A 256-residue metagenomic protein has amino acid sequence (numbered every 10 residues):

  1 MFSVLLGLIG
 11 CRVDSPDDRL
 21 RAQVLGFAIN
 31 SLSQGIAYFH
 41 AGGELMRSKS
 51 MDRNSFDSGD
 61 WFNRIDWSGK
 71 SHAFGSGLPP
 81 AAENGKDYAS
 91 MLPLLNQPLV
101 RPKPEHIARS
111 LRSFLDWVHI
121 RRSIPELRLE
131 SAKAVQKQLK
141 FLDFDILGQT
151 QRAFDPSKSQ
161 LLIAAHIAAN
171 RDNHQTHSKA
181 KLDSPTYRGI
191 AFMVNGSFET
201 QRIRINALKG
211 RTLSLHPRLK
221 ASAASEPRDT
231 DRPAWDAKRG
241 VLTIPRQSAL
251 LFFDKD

Functional and structural regions predicted by a protein language model:
M1-A191, G196-I203, L208-R211: Loop/helix patches that line or flank the sugar-binding groove of alpha-linked glycan CAZymes
G69-F74, P98, A221-P227, S248: Short C-terminal domain-edge/linker segments immediately following a structured domain
I190, R202, D229-T230, V241: Well-ordered beta-strand positions in beta-sheet-rich domains
V194-S197, N206-L208, R218-K220, Q247 (+1 more regions): Short, loop-centered acidic/histidine patches that primarily coordinate divalent metals
Q201-R202, S225-E226, F253: Short active-site-adjacent structural elements
R211-T212, R239: Glycine-centered loop/turn motifs
P217-A237: Solvent-exposed beta-strand/loop surfaces of large extracellular or lumenal domains
R232-D256: C-terminal beta-strand-rich structural cap/linker in extracellular carbohydrate-active enzymes
